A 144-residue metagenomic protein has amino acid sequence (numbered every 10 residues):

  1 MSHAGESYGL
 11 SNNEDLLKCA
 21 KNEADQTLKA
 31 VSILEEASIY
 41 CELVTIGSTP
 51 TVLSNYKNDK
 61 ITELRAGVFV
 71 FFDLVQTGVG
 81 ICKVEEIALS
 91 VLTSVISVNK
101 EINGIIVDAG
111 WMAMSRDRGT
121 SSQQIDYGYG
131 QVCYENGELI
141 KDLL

Functional and structural regions predicted by a protein language model:
M1-K83: Active-site loop/helix belt of alpha/beta enzymes
F72-L144: Charged (often Lys/Glu-rich) extended helix/loop segments that serve as interaction or gating elements
